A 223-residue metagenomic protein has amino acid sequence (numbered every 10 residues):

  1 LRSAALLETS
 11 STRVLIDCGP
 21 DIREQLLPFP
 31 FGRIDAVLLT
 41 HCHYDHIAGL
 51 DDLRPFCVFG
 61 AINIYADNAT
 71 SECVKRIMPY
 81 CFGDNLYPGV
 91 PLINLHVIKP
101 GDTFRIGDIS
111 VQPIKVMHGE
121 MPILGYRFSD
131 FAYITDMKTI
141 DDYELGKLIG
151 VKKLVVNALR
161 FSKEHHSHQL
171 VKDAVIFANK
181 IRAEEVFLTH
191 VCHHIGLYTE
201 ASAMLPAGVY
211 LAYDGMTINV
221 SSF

Functional and structural regions predicted by a protein language model:
L1-I134, Y143, E200-F223: Binuclear metal-dependent hydrolase catalytic cores
T139-S222: Cap/insert and terminal regions of metallo-dependent hydrolase folds
